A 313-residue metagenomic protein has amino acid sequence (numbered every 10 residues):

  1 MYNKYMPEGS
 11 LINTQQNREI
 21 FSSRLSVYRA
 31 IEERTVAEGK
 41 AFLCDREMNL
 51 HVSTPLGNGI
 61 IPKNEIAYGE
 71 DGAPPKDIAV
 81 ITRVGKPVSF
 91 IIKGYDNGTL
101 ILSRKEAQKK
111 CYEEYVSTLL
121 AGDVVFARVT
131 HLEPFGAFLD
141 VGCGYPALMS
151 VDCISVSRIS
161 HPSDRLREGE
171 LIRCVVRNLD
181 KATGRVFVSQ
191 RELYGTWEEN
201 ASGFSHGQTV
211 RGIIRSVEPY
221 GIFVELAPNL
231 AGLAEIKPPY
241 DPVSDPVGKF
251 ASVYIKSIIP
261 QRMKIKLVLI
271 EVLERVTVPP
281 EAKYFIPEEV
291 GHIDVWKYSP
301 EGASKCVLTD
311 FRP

Functional and structural regions predicted by a protein language model:
M1-P313: Single-stranded RNA-binding regions, centering on S1/OB-family and related RNA-binding modules
